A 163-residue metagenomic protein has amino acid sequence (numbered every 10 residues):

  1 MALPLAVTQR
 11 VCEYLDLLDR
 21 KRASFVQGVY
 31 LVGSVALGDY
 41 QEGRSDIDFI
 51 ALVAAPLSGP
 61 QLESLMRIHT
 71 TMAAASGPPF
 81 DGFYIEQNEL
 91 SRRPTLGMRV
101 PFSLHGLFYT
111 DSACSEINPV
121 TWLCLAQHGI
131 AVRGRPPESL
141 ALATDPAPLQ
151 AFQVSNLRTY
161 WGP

Functional and structural regions predicted by a protein language model:
M1-Y30, Q61: Helical scaffold of the NTase/Pol beta-like nucleotidyltransferase catalytic core
P4, T8, G59-L62, P146 (+2 more regions): Generic detection of long, well-ordered alpha-helical segments
T8-V11, V29-V35, I47, S103-L107 (+1 more regions): Generic, low-specificity signal for short hydrophobic/alpha-helical stretches with a mild N-terminal bias, encompassing
L15, D19, M66-A73: Short, well-ordered alpha-helical packing segments
L18-A23, L37-E42, A74: Short secondary-structure boundary/capping segments within folded domains
G33, G38-R67, P79-Y84: Catalytic metal-binding acidic patch
H69-P163: Conserved NTP/Mg2+-binding pocket subregion across the NTase superfamily
